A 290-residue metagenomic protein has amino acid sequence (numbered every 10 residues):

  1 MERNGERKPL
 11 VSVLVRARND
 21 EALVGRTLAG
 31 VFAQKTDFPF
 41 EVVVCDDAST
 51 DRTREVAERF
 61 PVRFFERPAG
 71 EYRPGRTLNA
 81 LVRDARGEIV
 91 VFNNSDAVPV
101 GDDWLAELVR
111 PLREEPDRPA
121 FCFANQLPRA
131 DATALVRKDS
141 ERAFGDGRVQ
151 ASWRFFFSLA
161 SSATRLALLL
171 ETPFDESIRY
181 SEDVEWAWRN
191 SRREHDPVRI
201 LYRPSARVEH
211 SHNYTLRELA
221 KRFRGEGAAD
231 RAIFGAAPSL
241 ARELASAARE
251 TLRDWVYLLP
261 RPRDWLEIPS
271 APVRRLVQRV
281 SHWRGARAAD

Functional and structural regions predicted by a protein language model:
A29-P39: Short, acidic, metal-binding catalytic loop of nucleotide-sugar glycosyltransferases
D46-R54, V98: A conserved acidic beta->alpha catalytic loop
P68-A85: Glycine-rich, basic loop-to-helix element that forms the pyrophosphate-binding segment of sugar-nucleotide handling
G87-V98: Short beta-strand-to-loop acidic/aromatic patch adjacent to the donor-nucleotide binding site
V98-L135: Conserved donor NDP-sugar-binding/catalytic core segment of glycosyltransferases
P128-R129, G145-T164, R179, E185: A recurrent flexible, glycine/aromatic-enriched loop bordering the glycosyltransferase active site that acts as
S162, L168, T172, I178-A206: A short, conserved alpha-helix in the catalytic core of glycosyltransferases
R217, K221-A228, A232-D290: Non-catalytic, C-terminal membrane-associated alpha-helical segments of glycosyltransferases
